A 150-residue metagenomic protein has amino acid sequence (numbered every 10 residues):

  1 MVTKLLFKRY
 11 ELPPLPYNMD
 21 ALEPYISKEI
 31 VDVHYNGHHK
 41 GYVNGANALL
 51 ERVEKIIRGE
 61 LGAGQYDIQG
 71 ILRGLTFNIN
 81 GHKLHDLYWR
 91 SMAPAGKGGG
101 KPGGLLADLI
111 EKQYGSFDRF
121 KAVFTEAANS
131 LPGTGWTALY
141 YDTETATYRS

Functional and structural regions predicted by a protein language model:
M1-S150: Feature for soluble, non-membrane regions of globular proteins
